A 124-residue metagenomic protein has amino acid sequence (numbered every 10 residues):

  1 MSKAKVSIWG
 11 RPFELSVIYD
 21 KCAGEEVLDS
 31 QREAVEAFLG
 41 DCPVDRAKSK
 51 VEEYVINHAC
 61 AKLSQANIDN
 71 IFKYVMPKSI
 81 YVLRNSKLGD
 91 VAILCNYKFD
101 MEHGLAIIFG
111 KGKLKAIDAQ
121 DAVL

Functional and structural regions predicted by a protein language model:
M1-Q65: Long, contiguous N-terminal structural blocks used for assembly/anchoring
M1-S16, N70-L124: Acidic, proline/glycine-rich low-complexity IDRs
